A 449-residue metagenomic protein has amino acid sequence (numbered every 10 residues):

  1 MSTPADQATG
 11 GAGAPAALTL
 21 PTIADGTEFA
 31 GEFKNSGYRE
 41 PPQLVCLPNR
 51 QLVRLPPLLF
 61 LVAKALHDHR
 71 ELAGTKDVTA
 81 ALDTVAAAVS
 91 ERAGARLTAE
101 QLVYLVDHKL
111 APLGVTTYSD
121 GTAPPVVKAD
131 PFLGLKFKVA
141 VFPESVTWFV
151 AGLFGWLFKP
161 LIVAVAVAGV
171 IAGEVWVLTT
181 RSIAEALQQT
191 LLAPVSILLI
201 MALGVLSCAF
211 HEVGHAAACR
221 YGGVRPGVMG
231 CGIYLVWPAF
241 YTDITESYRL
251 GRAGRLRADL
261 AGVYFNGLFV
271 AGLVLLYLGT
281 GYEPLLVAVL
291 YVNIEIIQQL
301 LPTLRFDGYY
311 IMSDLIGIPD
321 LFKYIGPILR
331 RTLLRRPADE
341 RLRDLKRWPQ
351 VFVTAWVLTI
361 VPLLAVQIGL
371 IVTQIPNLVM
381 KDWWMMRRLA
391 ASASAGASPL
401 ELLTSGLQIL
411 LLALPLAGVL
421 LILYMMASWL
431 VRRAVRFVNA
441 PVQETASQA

Functional and structural regions predicted by a protein language model:
S2-G11, P48-L153: Long, charge-rich, low-complexity alpha-helical segments
S2-R50: Long, low-complexity, charged/polar intrinsically disordered regions in eukaryotic proteins
A129-G232, A239, G272-L275: Core alpha-helical transmembrane segments of integral membrane proteins
V150-V165, E246-L268, R335-V366, T404-A413: Loop-to-transmembrane boundary segments
A172-W176, V366-I371, G418-R433: Alpha-helical transmembrane segments
I183-L187, I375-L402: Membrane-interfacial helical/loop segments at transmembrane boundaries in membrane proteins
L192-L342: Membrane-embedded catalytic scaffold of the fatty acid hydroxylase/desaturase
V289-Q299, L402-L430: Alpha-helical membrane-embedded segments
